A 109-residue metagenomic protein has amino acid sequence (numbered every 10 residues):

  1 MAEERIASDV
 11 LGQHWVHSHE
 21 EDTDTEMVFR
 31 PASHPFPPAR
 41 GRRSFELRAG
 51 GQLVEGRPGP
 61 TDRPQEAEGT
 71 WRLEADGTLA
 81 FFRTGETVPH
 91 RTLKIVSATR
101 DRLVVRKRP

Functional and structural regions predicted by a protein language model:
M1-P109: Lipid interaction determinants
